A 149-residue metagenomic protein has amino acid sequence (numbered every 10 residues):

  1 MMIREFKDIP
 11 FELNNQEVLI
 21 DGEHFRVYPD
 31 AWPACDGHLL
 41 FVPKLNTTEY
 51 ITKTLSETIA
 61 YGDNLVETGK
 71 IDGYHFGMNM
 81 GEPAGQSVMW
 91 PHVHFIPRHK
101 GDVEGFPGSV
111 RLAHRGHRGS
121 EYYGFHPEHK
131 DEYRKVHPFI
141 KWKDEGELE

Functional and structural regions predicted by a protein language model:
M1-E149: HIT superfamily nucleotide-processing domains
